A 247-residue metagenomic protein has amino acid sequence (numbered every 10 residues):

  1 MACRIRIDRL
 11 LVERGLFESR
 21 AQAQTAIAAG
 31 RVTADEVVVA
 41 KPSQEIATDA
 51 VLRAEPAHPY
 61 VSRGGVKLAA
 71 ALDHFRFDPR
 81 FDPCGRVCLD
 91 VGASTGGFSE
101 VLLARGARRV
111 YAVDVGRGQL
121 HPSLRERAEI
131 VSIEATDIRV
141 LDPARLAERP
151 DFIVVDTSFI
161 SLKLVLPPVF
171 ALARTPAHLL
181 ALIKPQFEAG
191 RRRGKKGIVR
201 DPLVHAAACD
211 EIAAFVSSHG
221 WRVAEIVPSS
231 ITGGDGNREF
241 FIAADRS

Functional and structural regions predicted by a protein language model:
M1-T48, V87: A basic, amphipathic helix-loop patch mediating RNA/tRNA/ribosome contacts
P83-S94: Conserved class I S-adenosyl-L-methionine
S94, F98-S99, G116: Residues at the N-terminus of the alpha-helix immediately C-terminal to the conserved SAM/SAH-binding loop
V101-R109: Conserved S-adenosyl-L-methionine
R108-L164: S-adenosyl-L-methionine
K163-L180: A short glycine-rich, Lys/Arg-flanked "PGG" loop and its adjoining helix->strand segment in the class I
P185-D201: Short, glycine-/aromatic-enriched active-site segment of Class I SAM-dependent methyltransferases
I231-S247: Core SAM-dependent methyltransferase catalytic element
